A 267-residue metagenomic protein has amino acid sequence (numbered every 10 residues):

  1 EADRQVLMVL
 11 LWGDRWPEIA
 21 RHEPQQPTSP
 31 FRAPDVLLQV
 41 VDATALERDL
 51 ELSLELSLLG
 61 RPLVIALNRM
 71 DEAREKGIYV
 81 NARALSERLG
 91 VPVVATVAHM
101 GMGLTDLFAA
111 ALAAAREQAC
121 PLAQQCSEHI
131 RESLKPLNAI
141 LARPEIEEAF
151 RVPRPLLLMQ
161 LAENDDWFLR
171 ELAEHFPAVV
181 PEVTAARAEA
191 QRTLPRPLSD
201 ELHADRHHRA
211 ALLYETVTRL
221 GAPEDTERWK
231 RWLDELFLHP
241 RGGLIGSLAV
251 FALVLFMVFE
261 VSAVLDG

Functional and structural regions predicted by a protein language model:
A2, V6-V94: Conserved C-terminal guanine-recognition region of P-loop GTPase G domains, centered on the G4
R15-E18, V217-G221, F237: Structural motif corresponding to the C-terminal cap of alpha-helices
P24, L220-L236: Cytosolic juxtamembrane amphipathic/interface segments immediately preceding and feeding into a transmembrane helix
L59, E87, V152, E227 (+1 more regions): Short flexible coil/turn linkers enriched for glycine and charged/polar residues that connect secondary-structure
V64-I65, R74-P223: Alpha-helical transmembrane helix bundles of large polytopic membrane transport and channel proteins
L89, R206, A210-L213, W229-F237 (+1 more regions): Hydrophobic alpha-helical segments of integral membrane proteins, encompassing both true transmembrane helices
D106, D205, R209, R228 (+3 more regions): Generic recognition of stable, solvent-exposed alpha-helical segments in well-folded globular domains
L236-G267: Core alpha-helical transmembrane segments of integral membrane proteins
